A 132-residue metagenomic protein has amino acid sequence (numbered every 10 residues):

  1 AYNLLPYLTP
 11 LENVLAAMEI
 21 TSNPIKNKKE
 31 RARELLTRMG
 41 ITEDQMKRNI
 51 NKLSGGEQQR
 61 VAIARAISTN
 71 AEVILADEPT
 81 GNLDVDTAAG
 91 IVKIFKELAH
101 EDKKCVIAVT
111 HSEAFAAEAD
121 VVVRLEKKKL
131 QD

Functional and structural regions predicted by a protein language model:
L8-A16: Short coil-to-helix segment of the ABC ATPase nucleotide-binding domain corresponding to the Q-loop/switch region
L15, N27-D44: Conserved ABC ATPase "signature" region
N49-L53, E57-Q59: Conserved ABC ATPase signature
I63: Hydrophobic anchor residue at the start of the ABC signature
N70: Conserved catalytic motifs of ABC-family nucleotide-binding domains
I74-D77: Catalytic Walker B motif of ABC-type/P-loop ATPase nucleotide-binding domains
V85-T87: Helix N-cap at the start of a conserved alpha-helix in ABC-type nucleotide-binding domains
